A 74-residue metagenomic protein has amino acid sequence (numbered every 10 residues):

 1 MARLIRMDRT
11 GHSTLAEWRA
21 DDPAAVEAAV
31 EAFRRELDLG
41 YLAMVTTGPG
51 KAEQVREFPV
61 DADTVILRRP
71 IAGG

Functional and structural regions predicted by a protein language model:
M1-A72: Ubiquitin-like/PB1-type beta-grasp interaction modules and other compact soluble beta-rich domains
